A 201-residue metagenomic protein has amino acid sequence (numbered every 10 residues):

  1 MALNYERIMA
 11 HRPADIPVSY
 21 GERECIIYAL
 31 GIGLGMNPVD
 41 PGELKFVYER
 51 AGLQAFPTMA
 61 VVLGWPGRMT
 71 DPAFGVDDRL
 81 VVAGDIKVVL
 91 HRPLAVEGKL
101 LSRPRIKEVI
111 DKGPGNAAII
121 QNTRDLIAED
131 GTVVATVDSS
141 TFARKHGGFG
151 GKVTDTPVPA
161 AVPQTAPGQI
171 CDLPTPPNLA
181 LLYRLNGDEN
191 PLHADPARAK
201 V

Functional and structural regions predicted by a protein language model:
M1-A14, G64, V81-P174: HotDog/MaoC-like acyl-thioester-processing domains
M1-K99: Hydrophobic, proline/glycine-rich low-complexity stretches
E24, G31-I32, P174-P177, N186: A broadly conserved detector of short glycine/acidic/proline-rich loop/turn motifs that flank catalytic sites and bind
Y28, K45-E49, R124-L126, T154 (+2 more regions): Solvent-exposed, non-transmembrane amphipathic alpha-helical segments
P41-T58, Q169-C171, N178-V201: A conserved, well-ordered hydrophobic junction motif at loop->secondary-structure transitions
M69-D71, G147-G151, Y183-N190: Short, functional N-terminal and low-complexity linear motifs
